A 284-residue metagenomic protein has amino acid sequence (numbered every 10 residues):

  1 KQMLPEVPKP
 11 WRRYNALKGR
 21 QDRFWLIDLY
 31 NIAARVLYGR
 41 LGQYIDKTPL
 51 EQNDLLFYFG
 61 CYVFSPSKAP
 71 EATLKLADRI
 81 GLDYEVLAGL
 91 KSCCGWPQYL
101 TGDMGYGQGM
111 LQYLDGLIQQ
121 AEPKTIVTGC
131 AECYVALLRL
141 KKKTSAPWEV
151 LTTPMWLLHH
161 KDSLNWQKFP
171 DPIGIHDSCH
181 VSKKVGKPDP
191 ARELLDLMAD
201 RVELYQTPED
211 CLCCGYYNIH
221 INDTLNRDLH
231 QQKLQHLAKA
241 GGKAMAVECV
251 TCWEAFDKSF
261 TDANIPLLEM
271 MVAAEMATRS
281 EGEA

Functional and structural regions predicted by a protein language model:
K1, F59-F64, L90-G102, V127-A136 (+3 more regions): Local cysteine-cluster metal-coordination motifs and their immediate loop/turn environment, predominantly Fe-S cluster
K1-G129, Y134, L140-K141: Iron-sulfur-cluster electron-transfer modules
Q21-R23, T144-F169, Y205-L212, T261-A284: Short, flexible loop segments at boundaries between secondary-structure elements
G105-Q112, Q167-V181, I221-Q231, E283-A284: A polyampholytic, Gly/Pro-enriched intrinsically disordered region
T153-W156, H160-M198: C-terminal amphipathic alpha-helical segment
L195-P208: Aromatic-lined glycan-binding groove of carbohydrate-active enzymes
L225-K243: A short, acidic, amphipathic alpha-helical segment used as a generic capping/interface helix at domain edges
